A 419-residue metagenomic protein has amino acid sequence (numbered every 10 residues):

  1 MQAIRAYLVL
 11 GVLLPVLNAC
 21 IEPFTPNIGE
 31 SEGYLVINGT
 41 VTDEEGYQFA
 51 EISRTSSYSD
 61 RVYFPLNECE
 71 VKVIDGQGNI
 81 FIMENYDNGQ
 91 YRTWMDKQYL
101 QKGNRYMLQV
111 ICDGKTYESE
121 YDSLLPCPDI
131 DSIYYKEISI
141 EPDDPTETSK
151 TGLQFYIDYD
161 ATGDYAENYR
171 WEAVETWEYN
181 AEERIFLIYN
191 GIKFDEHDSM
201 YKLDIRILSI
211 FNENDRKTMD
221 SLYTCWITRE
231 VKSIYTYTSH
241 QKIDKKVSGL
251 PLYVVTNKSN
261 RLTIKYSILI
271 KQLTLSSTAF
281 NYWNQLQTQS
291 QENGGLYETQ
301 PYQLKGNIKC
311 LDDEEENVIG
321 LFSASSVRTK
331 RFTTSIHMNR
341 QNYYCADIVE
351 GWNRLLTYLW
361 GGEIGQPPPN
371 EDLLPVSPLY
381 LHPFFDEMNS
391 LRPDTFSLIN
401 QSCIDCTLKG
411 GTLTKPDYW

Functional and structural regions predicted by a protein language model:
M1-L8: Bacterial N-terminal signal peptides that target proteins for export
V16-A19: C-terminal motif of bacterial Sec signal peptides marking the signal peptidase cleavage site
I21-W419: A sequence/structural signal for flexible, mid-protein segments enriched in small/helix-disrupting residues
